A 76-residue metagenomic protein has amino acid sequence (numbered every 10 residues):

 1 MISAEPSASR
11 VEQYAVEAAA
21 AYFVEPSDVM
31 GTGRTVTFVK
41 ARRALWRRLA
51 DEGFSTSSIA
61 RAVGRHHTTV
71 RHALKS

Functional and structural regions predicted by a protein language model:
M1-E17: General nucleic-acid-binding
E17-A18, R48: Residues within well-ordered alpha helices
A20-T35: Short, Lys/Arg-enriched N-terminal segment that forms or immediately precedes the first helix of a structured domain
T37-F54: Short, amphipathic alpha-helical "recognition" segments used to contact nucleic acids or chromatin
A50, V63, L74: DNA major-groove recognition helix of helix-turn-helix
S57-A62: Short alpha-helical "recognition helix" segments of helix-turn-helix
H66-H67: The DNA-contacting recognition helix of HTH DNA-binding domains and analogous helical DNA-recognition elements
